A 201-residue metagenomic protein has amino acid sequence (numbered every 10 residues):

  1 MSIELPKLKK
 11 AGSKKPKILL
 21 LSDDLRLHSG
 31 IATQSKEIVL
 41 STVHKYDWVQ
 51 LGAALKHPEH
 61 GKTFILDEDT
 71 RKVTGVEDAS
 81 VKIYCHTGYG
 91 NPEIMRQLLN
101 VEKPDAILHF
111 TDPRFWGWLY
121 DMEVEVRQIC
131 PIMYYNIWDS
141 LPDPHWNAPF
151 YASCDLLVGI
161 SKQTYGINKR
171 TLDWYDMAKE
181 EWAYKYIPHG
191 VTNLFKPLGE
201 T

Functional and structural regions predicted by a protein language model:
S2-E68, E102: N-terminal subdomain of nucleotide-sugar transferases
K17, D47-V49, P131, L156 (+1 more regions): Residues at the starts of beta-strands that form the adenosine-phosphate
L20, K62-L156, K162-Q163: Extended catalytic core of nucleotide-activated donor transferases of GT-like folds
L25-R26, L55, R114, D139 (+1 more regions): Short, glycine/serine-rich, charged loops/turns that create anion-binding and catalytic segments at active sites
I31-Q34, A53, F110-T111, G159-S161 (+1 more regions): Replace "coordinates the UDP/GDP/TDP-sugar" with "coordinates nucleotide-activated sugar donors
L51, H86, I187: Hydrophobic residues at beta-strand termini and immediately following loops that shape nucleotide-binding pockets
P144-Y184, V191-F195: A short, active-site helix/loop in glycosyltransferases that binds the activated sugar's phosphate group
K196-T201: A short helix/loop element that forms part of the nucleotide-sugar donor recognition site in Leloir-type
